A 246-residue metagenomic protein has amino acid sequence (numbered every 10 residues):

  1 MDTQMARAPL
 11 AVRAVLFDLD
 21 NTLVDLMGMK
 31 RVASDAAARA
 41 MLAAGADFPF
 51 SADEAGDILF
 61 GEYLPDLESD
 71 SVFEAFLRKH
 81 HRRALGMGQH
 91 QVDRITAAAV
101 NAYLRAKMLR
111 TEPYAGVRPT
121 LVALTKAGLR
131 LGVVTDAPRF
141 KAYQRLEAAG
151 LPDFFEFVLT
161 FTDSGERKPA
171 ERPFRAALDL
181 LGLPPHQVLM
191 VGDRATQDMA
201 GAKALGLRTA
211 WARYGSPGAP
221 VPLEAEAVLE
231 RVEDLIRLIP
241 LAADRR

Functional and structural regions predicted by a protein language model:
M1-V15, G28, A43-A44, M87 (+2 more regions): Asp-based, Mg2+/Mn2+-dependent phosphohydrolase catalytic module
R7-A115, F140: N-terminal helical cap/lid subdomain that shapes the substrate entry/recognition surface in HAD-like hydrolases
